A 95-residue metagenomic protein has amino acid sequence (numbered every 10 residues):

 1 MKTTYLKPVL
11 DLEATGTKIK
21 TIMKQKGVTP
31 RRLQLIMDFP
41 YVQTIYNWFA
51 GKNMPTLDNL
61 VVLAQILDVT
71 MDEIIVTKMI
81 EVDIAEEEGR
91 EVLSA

Functional and structural regions predicted by a protein language model:
M1-V28: A short, Lys/Arg-rich alpha-helix, primarily the initiator
M1-V9, Q65, I75-A95: Short, charged recognition helix plus adjacent turn of helix-turn-helix-like nucleic-acid-binding domains
K20, R31, V61: Residues within the helices of the helix-turn-helix
M23, Q34, A64: The alpha-helix within a helix-turn-helix
K24, D38, A50, M79: Residue-level detection of the helix-turn-helix DNA-binding "recognition helix"
G27-N47: Short alpha-helical DNA-recognition segment
D58-E73: DNA major-groove recognition helix of helix-turn-helix/homeodomain DNA-binding modules
